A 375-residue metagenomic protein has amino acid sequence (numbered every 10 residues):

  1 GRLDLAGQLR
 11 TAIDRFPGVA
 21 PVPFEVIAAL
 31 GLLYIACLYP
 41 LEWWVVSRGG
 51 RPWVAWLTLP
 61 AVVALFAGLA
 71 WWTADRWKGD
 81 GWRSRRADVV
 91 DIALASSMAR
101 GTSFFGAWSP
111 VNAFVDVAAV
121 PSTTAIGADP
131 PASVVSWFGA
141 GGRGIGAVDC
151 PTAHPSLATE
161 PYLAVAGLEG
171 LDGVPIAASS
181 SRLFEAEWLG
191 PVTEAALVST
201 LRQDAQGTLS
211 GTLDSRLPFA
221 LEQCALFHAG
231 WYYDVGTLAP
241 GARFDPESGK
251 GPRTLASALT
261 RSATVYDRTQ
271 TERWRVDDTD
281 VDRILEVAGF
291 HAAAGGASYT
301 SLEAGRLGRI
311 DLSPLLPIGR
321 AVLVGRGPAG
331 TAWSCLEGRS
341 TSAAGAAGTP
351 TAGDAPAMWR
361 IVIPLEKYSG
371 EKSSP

Functional and structural regions predicted by a protein language model:
G1-L30, Y34-A36, F66: A conserved amphipathic helix/loop scaffold that creates a polar/acidic microenvironment used either to coordinate
V19, A99-P375: Accessory, solvent-exposed terminal regions and/or long lumenal/extracellular loops of proteins
P21, L30, Y34, V54-T58 (+3 more regions): Active-site-proximal structural scaffolding
L33-V46, A67-W72: Alpha-helical transmembrane segments
V46-V54: Membrane-interface helix-boundary motifs at transmembrane edges
W53-R76: Internal/C-terminal transmembrane anchor helices
G68-W72, A95-G101: Cytosolic juxtamembrane regulatory segments of multi-pass membrane proteins
A74-A95: Alpha-helical transmembrane signal-anchor/signal-peptide segments
